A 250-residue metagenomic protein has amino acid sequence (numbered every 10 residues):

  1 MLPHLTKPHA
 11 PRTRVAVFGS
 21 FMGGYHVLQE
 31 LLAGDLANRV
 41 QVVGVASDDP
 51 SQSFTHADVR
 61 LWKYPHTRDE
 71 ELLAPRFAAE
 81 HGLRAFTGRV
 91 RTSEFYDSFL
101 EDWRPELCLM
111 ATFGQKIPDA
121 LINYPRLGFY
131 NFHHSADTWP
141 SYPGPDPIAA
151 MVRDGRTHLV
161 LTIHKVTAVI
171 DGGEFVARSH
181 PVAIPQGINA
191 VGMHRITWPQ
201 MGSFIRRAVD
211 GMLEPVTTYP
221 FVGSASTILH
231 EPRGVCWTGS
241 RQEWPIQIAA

Functional and structural regions predicted by a protein language model:
M1-A250: One-carbon transfer enzymes
